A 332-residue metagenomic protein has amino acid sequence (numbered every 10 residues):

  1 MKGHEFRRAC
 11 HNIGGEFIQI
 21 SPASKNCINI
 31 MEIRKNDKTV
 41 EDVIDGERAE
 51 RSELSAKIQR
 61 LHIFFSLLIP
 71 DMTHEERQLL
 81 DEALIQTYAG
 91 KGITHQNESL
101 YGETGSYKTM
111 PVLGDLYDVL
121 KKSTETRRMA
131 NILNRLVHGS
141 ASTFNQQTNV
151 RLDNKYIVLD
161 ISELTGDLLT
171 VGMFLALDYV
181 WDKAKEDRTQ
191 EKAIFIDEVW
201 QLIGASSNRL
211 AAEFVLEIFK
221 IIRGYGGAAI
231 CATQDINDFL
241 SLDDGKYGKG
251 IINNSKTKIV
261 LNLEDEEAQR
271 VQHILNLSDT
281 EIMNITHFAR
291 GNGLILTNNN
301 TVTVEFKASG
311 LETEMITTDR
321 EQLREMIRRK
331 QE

Functional and structural regions predicted by a protein language model:
H4-S24, N29-G227, G245, N284 (+2 more regions): P-loop NTPase motor domains
E16-I20, A228-A232, K258-N262: Short hydrophobic alpha-helical runs that function as membrane-insertion/retention elements
E163, W200, D235-N237, D265: Active-site-proximal loop/turn and secondary-structure-junction residues that shape catalytic pockets, frequently
D187, F239-E332: C-terminal regions of RecA-like/P-loop NTPase motor modules
I222-F239: Sensor-1/coupling segment of RecA-like P-loop NTPase cores
